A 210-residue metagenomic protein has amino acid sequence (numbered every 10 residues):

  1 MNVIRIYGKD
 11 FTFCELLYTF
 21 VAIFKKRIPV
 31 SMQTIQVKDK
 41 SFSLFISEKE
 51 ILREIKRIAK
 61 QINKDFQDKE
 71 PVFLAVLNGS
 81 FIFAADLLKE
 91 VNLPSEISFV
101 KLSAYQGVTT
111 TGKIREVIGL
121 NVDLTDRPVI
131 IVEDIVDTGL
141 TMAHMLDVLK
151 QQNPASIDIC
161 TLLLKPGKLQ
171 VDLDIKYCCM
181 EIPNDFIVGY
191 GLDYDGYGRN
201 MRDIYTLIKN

Functional and structural regions predicted by a protein language model:
N2-K9, F13-N210: PRPP-associated nucleotide enzymes
